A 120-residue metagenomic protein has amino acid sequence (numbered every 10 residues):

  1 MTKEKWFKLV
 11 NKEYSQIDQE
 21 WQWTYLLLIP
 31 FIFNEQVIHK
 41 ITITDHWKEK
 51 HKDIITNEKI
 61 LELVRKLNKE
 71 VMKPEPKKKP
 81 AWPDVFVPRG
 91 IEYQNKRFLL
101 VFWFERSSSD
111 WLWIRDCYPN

Functional and structural regions predicted by a protein language model:
M1-N120: Ribonuclease/tRNase effector modules and their secretory precursors
